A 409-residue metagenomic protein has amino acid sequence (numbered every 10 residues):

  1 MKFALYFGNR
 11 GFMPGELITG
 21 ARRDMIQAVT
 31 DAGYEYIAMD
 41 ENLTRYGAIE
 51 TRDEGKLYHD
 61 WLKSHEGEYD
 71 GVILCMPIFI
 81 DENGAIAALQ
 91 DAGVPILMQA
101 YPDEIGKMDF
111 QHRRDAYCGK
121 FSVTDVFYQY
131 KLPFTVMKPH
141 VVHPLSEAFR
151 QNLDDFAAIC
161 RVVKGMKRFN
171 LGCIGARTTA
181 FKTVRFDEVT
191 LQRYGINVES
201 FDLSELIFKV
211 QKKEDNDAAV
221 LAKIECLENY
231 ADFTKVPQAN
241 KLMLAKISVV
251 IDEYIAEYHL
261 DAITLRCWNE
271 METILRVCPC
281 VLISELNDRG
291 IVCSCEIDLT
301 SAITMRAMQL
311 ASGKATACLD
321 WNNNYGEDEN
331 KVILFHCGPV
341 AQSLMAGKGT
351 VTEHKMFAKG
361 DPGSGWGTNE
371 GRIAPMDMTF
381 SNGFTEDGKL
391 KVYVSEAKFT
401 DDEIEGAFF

Functional and structural regions predicted by a protein language model:
M1-T124, Y128-K164, R168-G172, A176-A262: Metallocofactor- and cofactor-centric catalytic cores in central/energy metabolism, strongly enriched
F3, E16-D24, R45, H65 (+10 more regions): Anaerobic metallocofactor- and corrinoid-dependent redox/one-carbon enzyme cores, especially those from methanogenesis
